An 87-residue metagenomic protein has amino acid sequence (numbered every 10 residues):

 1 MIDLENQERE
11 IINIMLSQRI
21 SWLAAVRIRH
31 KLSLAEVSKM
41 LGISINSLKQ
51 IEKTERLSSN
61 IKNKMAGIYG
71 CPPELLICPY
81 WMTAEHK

Functional and structural regions predicted by a protein language model:
I2-R29: A short, Lys/Arg-rich alpha-helix, primarily the initiator
R29, M40, I68: Residues within the alpha-helical elements of helix-turn-helix
E36, S47, L75: Residues in the helix-turn-helix
E36-S38, M65: Short alpha-helical "recognition helix" segments of helix-turn-helix
G42-L57: Recognition helix of helix-turn-helix/homeodomain-like DNA-binding domains that insert into the DNA major groove
N60-L75: DNA major-groove recognition helix of helix-turn-helix/homeodomain DNA-binding modules
L75-K87: Short amphipathic recognition helices of helix-turn-helix/homeodomain-type DNA-binding modules
